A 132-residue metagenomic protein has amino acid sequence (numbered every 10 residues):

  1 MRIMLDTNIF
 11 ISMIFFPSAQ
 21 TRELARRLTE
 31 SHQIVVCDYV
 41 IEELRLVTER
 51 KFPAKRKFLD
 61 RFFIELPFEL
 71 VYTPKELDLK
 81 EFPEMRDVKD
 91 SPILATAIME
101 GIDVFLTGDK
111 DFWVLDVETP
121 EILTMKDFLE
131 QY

Functional and structural regions predicted by a protein language model:
M1-I3: Residues that mark the start of a beta-strand
L5, F15, T21-R50: PIN/NYN-family metal-dependent endoribonuclease catalytic core
I9-F10, V40, I93, D111-F112: Alpha-helix capping/helix-boundary segments
R26, T96, V114: Hydrophobic/aromatic ligand-binding patch that stacks against planar heteroaromatic rings of cofactors or nucleotides
K55-P74: Helix-adjacent hinge/juxtasegments
F68-F105, K110: Active-site neighborhoods of divalent-metal-dependent phosphate/nucleic-acid chemistry enzymes
E100-L106, K110-Y132: Acidic, PIN/NYN-like endoribonuclease modules and their adjacent C-terminal/linker elements
